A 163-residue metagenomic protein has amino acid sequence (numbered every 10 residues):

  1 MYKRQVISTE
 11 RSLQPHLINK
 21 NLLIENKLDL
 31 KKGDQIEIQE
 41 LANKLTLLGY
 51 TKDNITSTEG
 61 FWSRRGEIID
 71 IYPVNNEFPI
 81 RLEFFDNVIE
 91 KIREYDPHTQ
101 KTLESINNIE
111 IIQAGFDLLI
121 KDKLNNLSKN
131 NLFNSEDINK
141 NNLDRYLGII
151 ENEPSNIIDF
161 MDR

Functional and structural regions predicted by a protein language model:
K3-R163: ASCE RecA-like P-loop NTPase motor cores that couple ATP hydrolysis to mechanical translocation on nucleic acids
